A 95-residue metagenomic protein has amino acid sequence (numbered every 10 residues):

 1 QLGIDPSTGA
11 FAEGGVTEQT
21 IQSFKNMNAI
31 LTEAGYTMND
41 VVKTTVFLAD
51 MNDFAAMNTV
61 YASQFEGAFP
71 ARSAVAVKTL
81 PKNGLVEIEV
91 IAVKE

Functional and structural regions predicted by a protein language model:
Q1-E95: Short, polar/acidic, helix-capping and beta-turn segments at strand->helix junctions that line the mouths
